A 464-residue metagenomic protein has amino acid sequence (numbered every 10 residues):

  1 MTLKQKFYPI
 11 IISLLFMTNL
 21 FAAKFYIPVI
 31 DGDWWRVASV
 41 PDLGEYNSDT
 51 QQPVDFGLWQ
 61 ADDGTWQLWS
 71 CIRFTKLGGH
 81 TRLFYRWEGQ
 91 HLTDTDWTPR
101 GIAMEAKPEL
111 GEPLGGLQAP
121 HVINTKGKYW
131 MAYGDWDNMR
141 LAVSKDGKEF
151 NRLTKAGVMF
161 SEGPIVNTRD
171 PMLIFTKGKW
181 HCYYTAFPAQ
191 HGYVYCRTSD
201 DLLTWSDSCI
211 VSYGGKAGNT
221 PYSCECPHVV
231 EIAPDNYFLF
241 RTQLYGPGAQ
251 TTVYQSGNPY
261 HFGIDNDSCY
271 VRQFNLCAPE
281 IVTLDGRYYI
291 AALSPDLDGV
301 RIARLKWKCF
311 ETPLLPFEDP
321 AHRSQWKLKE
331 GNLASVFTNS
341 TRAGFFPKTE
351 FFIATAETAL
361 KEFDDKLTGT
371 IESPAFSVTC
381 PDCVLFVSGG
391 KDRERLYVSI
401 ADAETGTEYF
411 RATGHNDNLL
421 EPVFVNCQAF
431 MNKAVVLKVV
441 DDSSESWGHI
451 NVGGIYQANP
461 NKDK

Functional and structural regions predicted by a protein language model:
M1-I11: Bacterial N-terminal signal peptides that target proteins for export
Q5-F7, L20, D463: N-terminal cationic leader/targeting segments used for protein routing and processing
P9-N19: Bacterial N-terminal signal peptides
A22-Y222, E231-L276, T283-F352, S388 (+4 more regions): Beta-rich carbohydrate-recognition and catalytic domains
C224, T355-V384, D392-R395, L420-F424: Short beta-strands within extracellular/lumenal beta-sheet-rich domains
P227-H228: Conserved beta-propeller blade repeats
